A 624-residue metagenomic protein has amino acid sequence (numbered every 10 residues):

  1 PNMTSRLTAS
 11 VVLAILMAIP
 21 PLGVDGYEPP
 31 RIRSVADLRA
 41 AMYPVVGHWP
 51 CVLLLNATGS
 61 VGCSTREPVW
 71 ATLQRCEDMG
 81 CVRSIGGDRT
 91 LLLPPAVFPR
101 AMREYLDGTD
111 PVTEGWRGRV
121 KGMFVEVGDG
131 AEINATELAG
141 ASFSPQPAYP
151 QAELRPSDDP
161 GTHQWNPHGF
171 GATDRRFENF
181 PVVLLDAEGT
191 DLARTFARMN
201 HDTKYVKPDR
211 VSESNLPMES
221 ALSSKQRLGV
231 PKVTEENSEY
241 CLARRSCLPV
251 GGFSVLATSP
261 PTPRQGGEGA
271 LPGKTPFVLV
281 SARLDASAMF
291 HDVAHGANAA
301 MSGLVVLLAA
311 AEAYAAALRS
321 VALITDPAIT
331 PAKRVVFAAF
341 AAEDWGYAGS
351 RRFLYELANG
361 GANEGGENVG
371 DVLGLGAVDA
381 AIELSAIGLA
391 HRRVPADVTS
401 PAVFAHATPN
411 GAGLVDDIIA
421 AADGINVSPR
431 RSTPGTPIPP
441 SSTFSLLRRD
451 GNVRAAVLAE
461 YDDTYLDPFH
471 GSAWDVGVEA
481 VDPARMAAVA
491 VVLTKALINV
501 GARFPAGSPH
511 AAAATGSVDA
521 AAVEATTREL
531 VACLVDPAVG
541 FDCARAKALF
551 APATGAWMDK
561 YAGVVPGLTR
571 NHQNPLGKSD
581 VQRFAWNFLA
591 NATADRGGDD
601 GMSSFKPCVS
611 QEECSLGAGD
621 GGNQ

Functional and structural regions predicted by a protein language model:
P1-Q624: Secretory-pathway/membrane protein signature
